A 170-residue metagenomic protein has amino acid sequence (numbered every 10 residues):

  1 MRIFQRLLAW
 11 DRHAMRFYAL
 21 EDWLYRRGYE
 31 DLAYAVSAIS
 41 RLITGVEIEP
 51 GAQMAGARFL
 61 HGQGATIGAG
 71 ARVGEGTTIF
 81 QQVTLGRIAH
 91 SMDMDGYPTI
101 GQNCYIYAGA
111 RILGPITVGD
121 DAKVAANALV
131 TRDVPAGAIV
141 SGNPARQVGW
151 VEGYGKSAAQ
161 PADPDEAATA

Functional and structural regions predicted by a protein language model:
M1-G45, G153-A170: Terminal amphipathic alpha-helical/low-complexity segments used for targeting or macromolecular assembly
F4, M94-L113, N143-A170: C-terminal segments of enzyme domains that contribute to small-molecule binding surfaces
R16, V130, Q147: Short phosphate-engaging motifs
T44, P50, A55-G56, H61-Q63 (+11 more regions): Left-handed beta-helix
